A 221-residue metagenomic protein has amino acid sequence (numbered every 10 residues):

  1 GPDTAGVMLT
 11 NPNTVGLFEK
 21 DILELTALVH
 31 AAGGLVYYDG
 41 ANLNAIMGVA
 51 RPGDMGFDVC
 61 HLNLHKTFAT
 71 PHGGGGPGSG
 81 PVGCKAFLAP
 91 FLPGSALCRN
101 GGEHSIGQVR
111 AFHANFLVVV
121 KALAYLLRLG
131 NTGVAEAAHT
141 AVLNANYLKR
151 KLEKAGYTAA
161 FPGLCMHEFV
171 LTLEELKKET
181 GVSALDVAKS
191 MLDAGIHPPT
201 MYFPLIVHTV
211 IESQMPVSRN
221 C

Functional and structural regions predicted by a protein language model:
G1-H104, G156, E179-V182, V207-H208: Conserved PLP-enzyme active-site core in the AAT-like
P12, A41-L43, H65, L164-C165 (+3 more regions): An acidic- and aromatic-residue-enriched active-site/binding cleft used to recognize and process polar
V59-K177: Active-site C-terminal subdomain of aminotransferase-like
T67, F116, L185, G195 (+1 more regions): Phosphate-moiety recognition in structured ligand-binding domains
L152-Y157, L192-T200: Short amphipathic beta-strand starts and helix->beta connectors
Y157-D193, L205-N220: Conserved PLP-binding catalytic core of the aspartate aminotransferase-like
